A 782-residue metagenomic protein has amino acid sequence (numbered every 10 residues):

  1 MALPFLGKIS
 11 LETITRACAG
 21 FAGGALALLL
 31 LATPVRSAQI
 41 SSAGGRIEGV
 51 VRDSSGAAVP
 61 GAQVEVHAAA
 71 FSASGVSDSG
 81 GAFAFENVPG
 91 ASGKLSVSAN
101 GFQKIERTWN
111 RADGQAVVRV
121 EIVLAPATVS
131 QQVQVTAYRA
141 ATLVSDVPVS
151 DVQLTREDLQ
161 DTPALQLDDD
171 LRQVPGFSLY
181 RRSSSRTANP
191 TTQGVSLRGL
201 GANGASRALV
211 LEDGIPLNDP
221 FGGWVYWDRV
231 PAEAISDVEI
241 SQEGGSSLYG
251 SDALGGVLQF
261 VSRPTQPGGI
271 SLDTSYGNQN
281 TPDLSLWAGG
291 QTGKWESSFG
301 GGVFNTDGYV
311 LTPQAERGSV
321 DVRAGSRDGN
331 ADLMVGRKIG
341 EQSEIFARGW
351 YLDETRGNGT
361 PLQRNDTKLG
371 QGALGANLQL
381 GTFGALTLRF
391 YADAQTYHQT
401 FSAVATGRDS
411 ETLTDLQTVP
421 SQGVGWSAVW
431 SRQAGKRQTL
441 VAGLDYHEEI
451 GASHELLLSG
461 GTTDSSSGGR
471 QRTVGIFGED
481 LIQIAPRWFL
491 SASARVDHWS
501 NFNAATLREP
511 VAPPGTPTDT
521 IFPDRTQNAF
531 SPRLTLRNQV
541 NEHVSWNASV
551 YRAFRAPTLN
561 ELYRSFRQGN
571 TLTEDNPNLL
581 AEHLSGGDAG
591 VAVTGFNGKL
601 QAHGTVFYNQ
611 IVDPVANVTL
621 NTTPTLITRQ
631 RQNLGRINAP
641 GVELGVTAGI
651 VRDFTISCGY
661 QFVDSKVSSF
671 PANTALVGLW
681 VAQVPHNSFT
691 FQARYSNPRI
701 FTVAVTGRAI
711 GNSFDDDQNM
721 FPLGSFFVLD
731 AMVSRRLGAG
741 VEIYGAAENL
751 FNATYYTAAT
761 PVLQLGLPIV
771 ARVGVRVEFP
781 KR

Functional and structural regions predicted by a protein language model:
G44, R52-A57, Q63-H67, S98-F102 (+4 more regions): Short, acidic, small-residue-rich periplasmic hinge/interaction motif at the N-terminus of Gram-negative outer-membrane
D151, D168-D219: Extracytoplasmic beta-strand/coil segments of soluble accessory domains associated with Gram-negative outer-membrane
I215-Q242: Short acidic/polar hinge/loop motifs at secondary-structure boundaries that mediate gating or recognition
S247, Q259, P267-G269, D273-S275 (+1 more regions): Periplasmic-side early beta-strands and strand-to-turn transitions of outer-membrane beta-barrels
Y309, F554, V612, A709-D716 (+1 more regions): C-terminal beta-signal and adjacent terminal beta-strands/loops of Gram-negative outer-membrane beta-barrel proteins
K338-L352, K368-P514, I521-F522, R537-Q539 (+4 more regions): Face-selective signature of the C-terminal outer-membrane beta-barrel domain
L362-Q379, D415-G423, G469-T473, T520-Q539 (+7 more regions): Outer-membrane beta-barrel signature, preferentially recognizing the C-terminal barrel domain of Gram-negative
Q483-A485, L490, H498, K599-H603 (+2 more regions): Gram-negative outer-membrane beta-barrel transporters
